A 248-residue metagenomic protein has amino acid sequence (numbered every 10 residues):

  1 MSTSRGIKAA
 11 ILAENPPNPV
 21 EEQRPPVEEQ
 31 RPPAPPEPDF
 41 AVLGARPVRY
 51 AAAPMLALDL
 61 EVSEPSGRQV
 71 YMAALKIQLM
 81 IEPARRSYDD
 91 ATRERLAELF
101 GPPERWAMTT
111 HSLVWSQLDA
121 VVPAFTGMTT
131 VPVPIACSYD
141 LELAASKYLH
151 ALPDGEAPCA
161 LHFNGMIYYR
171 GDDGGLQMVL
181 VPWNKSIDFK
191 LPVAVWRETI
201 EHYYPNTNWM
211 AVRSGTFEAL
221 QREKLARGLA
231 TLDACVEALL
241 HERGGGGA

Functional and structural regions predicted by a protein language model:
E29-L56: Low-complexity, acidic Ser/Thr/Pro/Gly-rich terminal tails and inter-domain linkers that flank the onset of structured
R49-V62, Y71-L79, I135-Y139: Contiguous beta-strand segments within globular domains
K76-E82, V131-W183: Internal, hydrophobic beta-strand segments that form the core of beta-sheet-rich folds
M80-A91: Short aromatic-acidic-glycine turn motif
E94-G101, Y169-W209: Short beta-strand elements
R95-H150: Extended, solvent-exposed segments with strong compositional bias
Y203, S214-T231: Surface-exposed, Lys/Arg-rich phosphate-binding patches that contact polyanionic backbones
A230-A248: Short, basic amphipathic alpha-helical segments that act as recognition/interaction helices in nucleic-acid-binding
